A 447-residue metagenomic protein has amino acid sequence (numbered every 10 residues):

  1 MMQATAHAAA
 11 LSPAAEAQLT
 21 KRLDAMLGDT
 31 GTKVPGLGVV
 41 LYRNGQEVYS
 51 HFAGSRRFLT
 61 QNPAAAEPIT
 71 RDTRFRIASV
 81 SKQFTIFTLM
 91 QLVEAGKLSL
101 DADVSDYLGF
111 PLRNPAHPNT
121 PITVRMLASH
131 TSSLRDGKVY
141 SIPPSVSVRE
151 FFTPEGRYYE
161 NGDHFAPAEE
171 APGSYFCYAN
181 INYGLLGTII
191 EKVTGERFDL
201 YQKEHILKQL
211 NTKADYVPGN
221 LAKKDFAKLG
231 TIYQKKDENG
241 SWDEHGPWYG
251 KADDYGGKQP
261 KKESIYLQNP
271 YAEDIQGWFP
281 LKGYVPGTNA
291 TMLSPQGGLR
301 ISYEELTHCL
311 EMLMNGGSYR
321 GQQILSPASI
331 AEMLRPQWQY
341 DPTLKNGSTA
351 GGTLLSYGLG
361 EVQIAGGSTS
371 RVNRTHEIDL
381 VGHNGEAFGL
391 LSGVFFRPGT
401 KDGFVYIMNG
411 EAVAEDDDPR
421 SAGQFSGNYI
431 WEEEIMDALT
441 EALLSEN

Functional and structural regions predicted by a protein language model:
M1-M2: N-terminal export leaders
S12-F75, H164-A166: Short, conserved catalytic-motif segment at the N-terminal edge
A14, Q18, R22, S79 (+13 more regions): Extracytoplasmic/secreted proteins, especially bacterial periplasmic and envelope-associated proteins
T30-G38, T60-M126, A168-I181, S294-G297 (+1 more regions): Short active-site loop at a secondary-structure junction that contains or immediately precedes the catalytic residue(s)
R57, A116-L380: Short, surface-exposed loop or secondary-structure junction motifs that flank catalytic or metal-binding residues
L334-G347, G352, G366, N373-H376 (+1 more regions): Short, gly/Ser/Thr-rich active-site loops of penicillin-recognizing serine hydrolases
L391-R397, K401-D416: Short, well-ordered beta-strand elements
